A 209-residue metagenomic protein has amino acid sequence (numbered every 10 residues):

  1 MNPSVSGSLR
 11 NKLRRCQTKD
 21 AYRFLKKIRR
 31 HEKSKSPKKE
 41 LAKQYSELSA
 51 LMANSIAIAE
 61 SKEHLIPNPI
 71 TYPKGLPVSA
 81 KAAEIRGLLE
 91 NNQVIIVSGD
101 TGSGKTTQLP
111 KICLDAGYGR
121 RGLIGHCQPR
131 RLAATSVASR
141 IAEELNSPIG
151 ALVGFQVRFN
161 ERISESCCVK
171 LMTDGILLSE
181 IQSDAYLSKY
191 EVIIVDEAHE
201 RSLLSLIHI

Functional and structural regions predicted by a protein language model:
M1-R86, N91: Helicase-associated low-complexity/disordered flanking segments
N91-I95, G122-L123: Pre-Walker A (Motif I) flank of P-loop NTPase domains
Q93-L109: Walker A/P-loop
T107-G119: Walker A/P-loop NTP-binding motif
L123-I141: Conserved Walker A/P-loop ATP-binding site and its immediately adjacent core in helicase/helicase-like ATPase domains
A142-E180: Inter-Walker segment of RecA-like/P-loop motor cores
S164-S166, I181-V192: Short basic/glycine-enriched coil/helix segment immediately N-terminal to the Walker B
I207-I209: Conserved small/polar residues in nucleotide/adenosyl-binding loops
